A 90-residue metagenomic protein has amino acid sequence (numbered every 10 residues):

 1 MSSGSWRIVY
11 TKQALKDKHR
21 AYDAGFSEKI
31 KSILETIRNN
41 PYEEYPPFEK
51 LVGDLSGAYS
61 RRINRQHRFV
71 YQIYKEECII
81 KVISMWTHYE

Functional and structural regions predicted by a protein language model:
M1-R20, A24-K31, V52, R61-R68 (+1 more regions): Enriched for short, Lys/Arg-rich terminal
E35-R62: A short, surface-exposed loop/turn module that caps and links secondary-structure elements
